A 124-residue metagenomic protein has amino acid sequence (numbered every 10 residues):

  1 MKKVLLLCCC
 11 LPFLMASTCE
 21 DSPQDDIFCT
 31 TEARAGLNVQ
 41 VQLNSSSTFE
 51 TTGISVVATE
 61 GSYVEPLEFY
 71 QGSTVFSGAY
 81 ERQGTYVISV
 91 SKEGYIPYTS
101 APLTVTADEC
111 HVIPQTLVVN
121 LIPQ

Functional and structural regions predicted by a protein language model:
M1-C19: Sec-dependent bacterial lipoprotein signal peptides
C19-G36, L43, A101-P102, P114-V118 (+1 more regions): Beta-strand-rich domain onsets/edges
R34-L37, S45-L67: Short, ordered, surface-exposed loop/turn motifs in non-cytosolic proteins
V41-L43, K92: Hydrophobic beta-strand positions in extracellular immunoglobulin-like domains
G72-Y80: Short, surface-exposed beta-strand/beta-hairpin micro-motifs centered on an aromatic residue
R82-G94: A short, solvent-exposed beta-strand micro-motif common in secreted/extracellular proteins
I96-V105: Edge beta-strands of extracellular beta-sandwich domains
D108-V112: Solvent-exposed, conformationally flexible loop/turn segments
